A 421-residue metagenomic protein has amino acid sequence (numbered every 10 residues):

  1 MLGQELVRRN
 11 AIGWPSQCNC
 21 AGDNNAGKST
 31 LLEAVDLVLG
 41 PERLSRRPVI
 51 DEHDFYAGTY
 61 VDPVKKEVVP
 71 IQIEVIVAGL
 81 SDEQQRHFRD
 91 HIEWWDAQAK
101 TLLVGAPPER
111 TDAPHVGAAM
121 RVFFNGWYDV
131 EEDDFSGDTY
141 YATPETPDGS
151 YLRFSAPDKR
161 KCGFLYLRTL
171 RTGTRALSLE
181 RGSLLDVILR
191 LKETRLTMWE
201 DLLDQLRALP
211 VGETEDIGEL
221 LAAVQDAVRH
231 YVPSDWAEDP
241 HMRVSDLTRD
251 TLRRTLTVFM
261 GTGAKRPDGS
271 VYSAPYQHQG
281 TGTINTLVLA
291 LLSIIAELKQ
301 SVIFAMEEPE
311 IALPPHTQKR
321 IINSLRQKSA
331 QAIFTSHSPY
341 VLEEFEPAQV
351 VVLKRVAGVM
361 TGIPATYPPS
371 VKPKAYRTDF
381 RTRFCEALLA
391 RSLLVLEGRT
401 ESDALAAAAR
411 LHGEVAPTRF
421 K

Functional and structural regions predicted by a protein language model:
M1-G40, F259-E386, L393, S402-R410: Switch/communication elements of ASCE P-loop NTPase nucleotide-binding domains
L2-G3, A11, P63-K65, S155-D158 (+5 more regions): Replace "in large, NTP-powered and nucleic-acid-processing enzymes" with "in large, NTP-powered factors and other
G13-K66, P70-E74: Membrane-embedded alpha-helical bundles of multi-pass transporters/translocases, especially carrier/permease families
S45-P70, L80-D204, R266-A274: Glycine-rich phosphate-binding loops of NTPases
V69-I73, A118-V122, R160-F164, Q300-S301 (+4 more regions): Short glycine-/polar-rich loops that comprise or flank the Walker A/P-loop and associated switch/sensor motifs
V75-G79, R168-R171, D246, M260-T262 (+2 more regions): Flexible glycine-/small-residue-rich
A176-L179, I188-L287, L291-I303: Extended helical coiled-coil dimerization/tether regions that scaffold and oligomerize large DNA-maintenance assemblies
A408-K421: Short helix-loop-beta junction
